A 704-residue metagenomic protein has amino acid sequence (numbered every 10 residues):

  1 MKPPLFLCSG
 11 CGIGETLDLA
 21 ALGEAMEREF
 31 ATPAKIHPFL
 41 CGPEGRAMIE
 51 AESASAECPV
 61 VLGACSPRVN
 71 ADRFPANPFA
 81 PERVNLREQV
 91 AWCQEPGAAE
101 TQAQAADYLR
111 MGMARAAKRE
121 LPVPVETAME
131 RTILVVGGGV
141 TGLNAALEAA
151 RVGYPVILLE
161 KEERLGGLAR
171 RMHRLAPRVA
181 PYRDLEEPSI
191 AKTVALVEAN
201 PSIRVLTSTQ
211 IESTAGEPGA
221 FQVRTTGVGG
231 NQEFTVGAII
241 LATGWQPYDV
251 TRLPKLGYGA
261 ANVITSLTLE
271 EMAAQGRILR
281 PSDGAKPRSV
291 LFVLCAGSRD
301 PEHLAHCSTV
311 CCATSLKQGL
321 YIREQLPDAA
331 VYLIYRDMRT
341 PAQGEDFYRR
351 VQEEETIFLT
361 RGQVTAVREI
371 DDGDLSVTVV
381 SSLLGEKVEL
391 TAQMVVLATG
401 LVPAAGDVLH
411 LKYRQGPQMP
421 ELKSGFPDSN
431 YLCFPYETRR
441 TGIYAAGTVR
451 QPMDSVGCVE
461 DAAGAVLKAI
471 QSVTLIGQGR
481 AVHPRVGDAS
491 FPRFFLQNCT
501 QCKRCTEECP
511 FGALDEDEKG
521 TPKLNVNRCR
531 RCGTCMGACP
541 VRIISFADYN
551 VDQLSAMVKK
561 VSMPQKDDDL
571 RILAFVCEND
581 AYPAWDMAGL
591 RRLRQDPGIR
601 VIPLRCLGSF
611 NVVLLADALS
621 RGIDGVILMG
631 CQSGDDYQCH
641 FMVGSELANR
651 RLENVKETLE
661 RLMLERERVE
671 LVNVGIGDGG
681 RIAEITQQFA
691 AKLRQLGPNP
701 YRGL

Functional and structural regions predicted by a protein language model:
M1-K523, N527-L570, N579-Y582, M587 (+6 more regions): Residues forming the flavin
T360-A366, V674-L704: C-terminal functional segments of enzyme domains
A588-G589, A616: Acidic/histidine-rich
F610-L619: Thiamine diphosphate
